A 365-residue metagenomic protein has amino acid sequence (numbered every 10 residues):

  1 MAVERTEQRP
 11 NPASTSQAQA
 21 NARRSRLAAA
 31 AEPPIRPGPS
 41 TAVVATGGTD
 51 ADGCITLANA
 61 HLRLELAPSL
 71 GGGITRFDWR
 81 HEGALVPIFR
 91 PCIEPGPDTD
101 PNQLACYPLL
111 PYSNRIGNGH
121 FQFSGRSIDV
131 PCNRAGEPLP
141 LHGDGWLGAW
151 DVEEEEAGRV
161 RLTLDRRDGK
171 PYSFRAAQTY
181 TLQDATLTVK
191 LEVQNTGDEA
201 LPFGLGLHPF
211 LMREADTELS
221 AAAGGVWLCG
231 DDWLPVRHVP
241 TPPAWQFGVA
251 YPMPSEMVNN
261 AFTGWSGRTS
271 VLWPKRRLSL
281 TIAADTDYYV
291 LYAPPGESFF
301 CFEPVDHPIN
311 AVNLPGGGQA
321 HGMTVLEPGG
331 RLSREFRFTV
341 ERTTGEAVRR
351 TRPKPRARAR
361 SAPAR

Functional and structural regions predicted by a protein language model:
A2-R5, R24-R26, A30-P131, G267-T286 (+1 more regions): Beta-strand-rich N-terminal accessory domains
V3-E7, N11-P12, S16-L27, R350-R365: Short Lys/Arg-rich cationic patches that frequently serve as NLS/NoLS or arginine-rich RNA/DNA-binding motifs
R36, L201-P202, F210-D285: Active-site/ligand-binding surface loops and adjacent short beta/alpha elements that line catalytic pockets across
R36-A60, R167, A250-R360, R365: Beta-strand-rich recognition/accessory modules
G38-T49, T56, R126, P131-D184: Extended, loop-rich substrate-binding clefts of extracytoplasmic carbohydrate-active enzymes
I55, V160, L187-V189, V226 (+2 more regions): Hydrophobic residues embedded in beta-strands of well-ordered beta-sheets
L57, L64, P68, H81 (+1 more regions): Acidic, contiguous internal or C-terminal segments within carbohydrate-active enzymes that form a structured patch used
Q122-R126, E153-R159, T181-T186, R213-A215 (+2 more regions): A short, structured loop/turn motif at beta-sheet edges
